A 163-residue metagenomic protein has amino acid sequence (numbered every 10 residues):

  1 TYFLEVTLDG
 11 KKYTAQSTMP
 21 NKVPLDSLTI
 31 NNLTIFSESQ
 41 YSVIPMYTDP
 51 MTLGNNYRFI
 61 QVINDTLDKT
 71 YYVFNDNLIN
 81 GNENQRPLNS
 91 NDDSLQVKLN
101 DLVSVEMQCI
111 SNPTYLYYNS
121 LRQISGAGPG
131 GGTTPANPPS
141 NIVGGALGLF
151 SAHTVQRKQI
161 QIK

Functional and structural regions predicted by a protein language model:
T1-K163: A sequence/structural signal for flexible, mid-protein segments enriched in small/helix-disrupting residues
